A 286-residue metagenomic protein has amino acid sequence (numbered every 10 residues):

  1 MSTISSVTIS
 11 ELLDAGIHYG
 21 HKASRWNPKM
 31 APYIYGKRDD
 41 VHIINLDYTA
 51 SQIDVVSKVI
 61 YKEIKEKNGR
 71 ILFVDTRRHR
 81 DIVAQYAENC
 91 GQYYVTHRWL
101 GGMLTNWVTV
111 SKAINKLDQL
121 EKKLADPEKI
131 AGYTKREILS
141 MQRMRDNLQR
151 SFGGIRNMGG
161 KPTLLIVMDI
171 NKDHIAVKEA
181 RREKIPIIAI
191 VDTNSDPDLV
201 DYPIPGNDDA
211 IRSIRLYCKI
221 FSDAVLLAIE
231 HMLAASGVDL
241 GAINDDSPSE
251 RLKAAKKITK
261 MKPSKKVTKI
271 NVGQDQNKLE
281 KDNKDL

Functional and structural regions predicted by a protein language model:
M1-G69, D75, H79: N-terminal, positively charged regions that mediate nucleic acid binding
M1-S6, E230-L286: Intrinsically disordered, compositionally biased charged tails
G16, F73, L165, Y217: Residue-level signature of catalytic and energy-coupling elements of molecular machines, predominantly ATP/GTP-dependent
I17, Y48, T76-H79, Q92 (+5 more regions): Short, ordered loop/turn segments at secondary-structure junctions
K62, Q85-Y86, K178-E179: Hydrophobic/aromatic ligand-binding patch that stacks against planar heteroaromatic rings of cofactors or nucleotides
A84-M141: Long, charge-dense
K129-V167, N171-I188, D192: Extended, charged alpha-helical interaction scaffolds
I175-A234, V238: Short glycine/threonine-rich loop/turn motifs
